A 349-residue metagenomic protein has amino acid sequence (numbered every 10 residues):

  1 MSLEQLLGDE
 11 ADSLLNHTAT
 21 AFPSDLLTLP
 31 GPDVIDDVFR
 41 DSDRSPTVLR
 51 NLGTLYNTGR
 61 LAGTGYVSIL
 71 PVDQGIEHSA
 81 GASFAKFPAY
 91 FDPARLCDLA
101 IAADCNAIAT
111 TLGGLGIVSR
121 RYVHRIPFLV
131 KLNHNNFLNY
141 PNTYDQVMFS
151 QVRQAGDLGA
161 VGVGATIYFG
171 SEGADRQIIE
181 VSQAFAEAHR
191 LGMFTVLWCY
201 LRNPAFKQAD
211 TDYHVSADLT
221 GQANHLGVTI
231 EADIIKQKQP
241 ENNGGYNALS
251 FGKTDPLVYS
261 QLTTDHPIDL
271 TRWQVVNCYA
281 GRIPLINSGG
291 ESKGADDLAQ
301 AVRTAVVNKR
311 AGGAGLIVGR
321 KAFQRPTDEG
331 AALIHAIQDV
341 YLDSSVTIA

Functional and structural regions predicted by a protein language model:
M1-H78, S83, G116-R125, W273: N-terminal amphipathic alpha-helix/helix-capping segment at the start of soluble metabolic enzymes
S24-L29, A62, G75-I286, A295-A314 (+2 more regions): Alpha/beta enzyme core
G289: Short catalytic/ligand-gating loop segments at beta-alpha or beta-beta junctions within enzyme catalytic domains
S292: Glycine-rich phosphate/ribose-binding loops and adjacent secondary-structure elements that form binding surfaces
A311-G312, A322-A349: C-terminal helical cap(s) of enzyme catalytic domains, especially alpha/beta-barrels
